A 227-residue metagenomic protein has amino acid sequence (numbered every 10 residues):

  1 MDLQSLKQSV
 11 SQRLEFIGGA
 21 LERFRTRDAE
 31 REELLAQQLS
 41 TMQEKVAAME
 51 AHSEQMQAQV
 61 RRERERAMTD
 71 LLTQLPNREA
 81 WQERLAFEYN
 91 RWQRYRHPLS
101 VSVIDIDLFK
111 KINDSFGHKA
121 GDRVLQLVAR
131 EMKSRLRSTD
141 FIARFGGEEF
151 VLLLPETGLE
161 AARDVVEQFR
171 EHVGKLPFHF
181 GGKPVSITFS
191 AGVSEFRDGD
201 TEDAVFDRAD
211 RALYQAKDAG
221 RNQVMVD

Functional and structural regions predicted by a protein language model:
Q8-L72, R78-R91, Y95-P98, D140-A143 (+1 more regions): Signal-transducing coiled-coil linker helices
E65-E83, I104-H118, Q126: Conserved nucleotide-binding and Mg2+-coordinating catalytic segments in signaling enzymes
W81, L85-A86, S102, V124-L125 (+3 more regions): Heptad-repeat coiled-coil signal-transmission/dimerization helices
F87-S100, I104, S115, S134-F141 (+1 more regions): Nucleotide second-messenger and two-component phosphorelay signaling modules
F109, V128, I142-F145, F150 (+1 more regions): Hydrophobic framework residues that shape the active-site pocket of cyclic nucleotide turnover catalytic cores
A129, A161-P177: Alpha-helical scaffold within the catalytic cores of cyclic-nucleotide enzymes
R144, V173-F189: Catalytic core regions of nucleotide second-messenger enzymes
R163, G181, S194-V226: Catalytic-core segments of nucleotide cyclases and related cyclic-nucleotide turnover enzymes
